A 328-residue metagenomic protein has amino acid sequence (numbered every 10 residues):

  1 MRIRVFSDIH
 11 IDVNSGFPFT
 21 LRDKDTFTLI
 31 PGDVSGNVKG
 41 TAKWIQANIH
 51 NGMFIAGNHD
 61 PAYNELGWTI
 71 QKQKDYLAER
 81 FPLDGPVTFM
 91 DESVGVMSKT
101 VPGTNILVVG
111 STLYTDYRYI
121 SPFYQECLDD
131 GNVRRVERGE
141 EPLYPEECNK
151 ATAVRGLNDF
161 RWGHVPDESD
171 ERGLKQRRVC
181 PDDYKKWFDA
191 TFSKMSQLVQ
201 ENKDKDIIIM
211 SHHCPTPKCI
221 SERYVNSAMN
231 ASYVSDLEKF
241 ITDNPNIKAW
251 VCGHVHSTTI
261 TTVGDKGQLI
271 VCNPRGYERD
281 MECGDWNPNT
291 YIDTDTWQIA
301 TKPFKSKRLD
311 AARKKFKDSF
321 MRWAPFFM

Functional and structural regions predicted by a protein language model:
M1-F54, D60-T69: N-terminal active-site segment of His-dependent metallophosphoesterases
M1-R4, G95-G110, D204-D206, T262-L269: Beta-strand-turn-beta hairpins that frame and shape the catalytic cleft of phosphate-ester-processing enzymes
V5-S7, T28-D33, G52-N58, T88-S93 (+3 more regions): Active-site neighborhood of phospho(di)ester-bond hydrolases with catalytic His/Asp-centered motifs
H10-F17, S35-G40, H59-L66, V94-K99 (+4 more regions): Active-site environment of divalent metal-dependent phosphoester hydrolases
N64-G95: Glycine/small-residue-rich loop that forms an oxyanion/phosphate-binding "nest" at active or ligand-binding sites
I70-K74, N226-S235: Charged helix-capping and loop-helix junction motifs
L107-I207, H213-Y224, M321, F326-M328: Active-site-proximal loop/helix segment associated with metal-binding centers of metalloenzymes
N230-K248, H256-M328: Binuclear metal-dependent phosphoesterase catalytic core
